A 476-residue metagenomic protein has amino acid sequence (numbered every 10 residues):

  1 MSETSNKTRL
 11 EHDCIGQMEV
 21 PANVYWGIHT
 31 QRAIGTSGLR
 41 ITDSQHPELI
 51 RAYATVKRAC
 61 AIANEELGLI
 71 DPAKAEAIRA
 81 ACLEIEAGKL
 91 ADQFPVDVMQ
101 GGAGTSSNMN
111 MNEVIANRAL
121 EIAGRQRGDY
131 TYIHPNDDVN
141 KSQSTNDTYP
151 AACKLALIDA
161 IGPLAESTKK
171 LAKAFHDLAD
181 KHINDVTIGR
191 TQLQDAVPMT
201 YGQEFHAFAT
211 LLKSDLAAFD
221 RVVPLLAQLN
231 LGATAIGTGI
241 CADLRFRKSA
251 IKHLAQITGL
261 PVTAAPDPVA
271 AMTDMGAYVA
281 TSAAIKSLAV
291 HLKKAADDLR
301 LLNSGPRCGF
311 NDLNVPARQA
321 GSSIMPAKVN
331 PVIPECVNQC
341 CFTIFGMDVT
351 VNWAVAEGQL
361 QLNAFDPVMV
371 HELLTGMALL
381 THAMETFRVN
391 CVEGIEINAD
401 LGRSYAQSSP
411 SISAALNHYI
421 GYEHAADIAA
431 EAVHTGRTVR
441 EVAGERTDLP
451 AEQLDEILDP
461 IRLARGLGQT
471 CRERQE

Functional and structural regions predicted by a protein language model:
S2-E476: Conserved, well-structured ligand/cofactor-binding cores
